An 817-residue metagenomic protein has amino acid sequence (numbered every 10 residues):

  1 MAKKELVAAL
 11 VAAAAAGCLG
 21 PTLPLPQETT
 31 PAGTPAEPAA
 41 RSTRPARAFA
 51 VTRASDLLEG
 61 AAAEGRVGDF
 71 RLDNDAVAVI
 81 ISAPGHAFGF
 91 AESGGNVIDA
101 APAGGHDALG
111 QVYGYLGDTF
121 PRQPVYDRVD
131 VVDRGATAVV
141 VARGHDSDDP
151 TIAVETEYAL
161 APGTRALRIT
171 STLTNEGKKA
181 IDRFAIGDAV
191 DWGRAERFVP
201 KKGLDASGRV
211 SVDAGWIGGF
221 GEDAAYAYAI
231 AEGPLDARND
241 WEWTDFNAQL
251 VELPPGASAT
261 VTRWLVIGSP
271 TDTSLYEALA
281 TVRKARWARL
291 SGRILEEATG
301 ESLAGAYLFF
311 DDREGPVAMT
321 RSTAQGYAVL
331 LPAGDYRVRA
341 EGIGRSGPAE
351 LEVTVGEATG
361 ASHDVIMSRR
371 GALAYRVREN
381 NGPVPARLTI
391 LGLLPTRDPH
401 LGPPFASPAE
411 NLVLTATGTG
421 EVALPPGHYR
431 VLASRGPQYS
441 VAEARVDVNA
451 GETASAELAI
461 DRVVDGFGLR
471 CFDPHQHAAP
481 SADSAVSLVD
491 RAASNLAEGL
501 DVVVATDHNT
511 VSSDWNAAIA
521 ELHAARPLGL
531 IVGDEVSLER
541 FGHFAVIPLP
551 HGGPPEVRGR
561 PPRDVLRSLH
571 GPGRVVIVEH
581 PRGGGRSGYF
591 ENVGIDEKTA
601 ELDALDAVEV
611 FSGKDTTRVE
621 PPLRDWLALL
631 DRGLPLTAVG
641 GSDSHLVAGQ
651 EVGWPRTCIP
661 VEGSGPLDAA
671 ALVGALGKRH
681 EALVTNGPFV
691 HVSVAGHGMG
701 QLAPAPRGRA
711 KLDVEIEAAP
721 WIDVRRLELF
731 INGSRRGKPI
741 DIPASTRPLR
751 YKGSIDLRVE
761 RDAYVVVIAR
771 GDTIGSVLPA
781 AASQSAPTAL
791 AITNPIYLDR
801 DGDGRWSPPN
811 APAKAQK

Functional and structural regions predicted by a protein language model:
E37-G60, E64-R66, R71-D73, P84-H86 (+4 more regions): Beta-strand-rich recognition/accessory modules
E64, L109-T164, N239-T244, L727: Extended, loop-rich substrate-binding clefts of extracytoplasmic carbohydrate-active enzymes
S93-A100, V132-R194, T262: Acidic, contiguous internal or C-terminal segments within carbohydrate-active enzymes that form a structured patch used
R238, A333-G344, P426-G436, A763 (+1 more regions): A short, solvent-exposed beta-strand micro-motif common in secreted/extracellular proteins
A288-E297, V365, G371-N380, L388-I390 (+3 more regions): A short, amphipathic beta-strand motif
S302-A304, F310-P332, L393-P425, I740: Short, acidic Ser/Thr/Gly-rich low-complexity loop/linker segments typical of extracellular and cell-surface proteins
E379-T396, P403-S407, N411-T419, G436-D447 (+5 more regions): C-terminal functional module detector
V441, V463-Y589, V610-G613, T617-P621 (+4 more regions): A metal-dependent hydrolase metal-coordination microenvironment
